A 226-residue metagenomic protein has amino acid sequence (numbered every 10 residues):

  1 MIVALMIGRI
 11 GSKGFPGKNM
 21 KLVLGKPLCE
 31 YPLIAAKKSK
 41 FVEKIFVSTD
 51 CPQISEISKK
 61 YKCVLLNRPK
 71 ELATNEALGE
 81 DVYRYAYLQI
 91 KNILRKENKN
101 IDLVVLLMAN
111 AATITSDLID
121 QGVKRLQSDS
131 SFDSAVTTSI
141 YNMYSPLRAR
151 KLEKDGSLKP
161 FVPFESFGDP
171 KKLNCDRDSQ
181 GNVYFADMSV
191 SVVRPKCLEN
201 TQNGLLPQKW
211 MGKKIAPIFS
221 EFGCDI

Functional and structural regions predicted by a protein language model:
M1-S48: N-terminal glycine-rich phosphate-binding loop and ensuing alpha1 helix
V42, K99-I101, D129-F132: Short, high-confidence coil segments that cap the C-terminus of an alpha-helix and link into the following beta-strand
F46, P52-V105, T113-Q121: Short phosphate-binding loop-to-helix
D81, A112-G204, F219: Conserved core of the sugar-phosphate nucleotidyltransferase
I90-N98, D129, N203-K209: Alpha-helix termini
G204-I226: Catalytic donor-sugar/metal-binding loop of nucleotide-sugar-dependent glycosyltransferases
